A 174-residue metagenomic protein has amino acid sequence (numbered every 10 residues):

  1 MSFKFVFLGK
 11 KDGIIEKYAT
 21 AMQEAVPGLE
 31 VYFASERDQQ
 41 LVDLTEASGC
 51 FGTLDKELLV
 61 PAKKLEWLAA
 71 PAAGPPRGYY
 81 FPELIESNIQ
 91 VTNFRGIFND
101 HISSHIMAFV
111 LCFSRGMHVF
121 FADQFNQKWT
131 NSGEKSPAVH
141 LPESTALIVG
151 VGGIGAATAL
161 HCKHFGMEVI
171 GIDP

Functional and structural regions predicted by a protein language model:
M1-T92: An N-terminal-biased, well-structured beta-alpha scaffold segment characteristic of Rossmann-like dinucleotide-binding
K11, A73, G96-N99, V151: Short beta->alpha junction loops/turns
A21, H105, F109, A157 (+1 more regions): Rossmann-fold NAD(P)-dependent oxidoreductase module
E86-T145: Phosphate-binding beta-alpha-beta segment of Rossmann-like dinucleotide-binding domains, i.e., the NAD(P)
K135-P174: Rossmann-like dinucleotide/phosphate-binding beta-alpha-beta segment
